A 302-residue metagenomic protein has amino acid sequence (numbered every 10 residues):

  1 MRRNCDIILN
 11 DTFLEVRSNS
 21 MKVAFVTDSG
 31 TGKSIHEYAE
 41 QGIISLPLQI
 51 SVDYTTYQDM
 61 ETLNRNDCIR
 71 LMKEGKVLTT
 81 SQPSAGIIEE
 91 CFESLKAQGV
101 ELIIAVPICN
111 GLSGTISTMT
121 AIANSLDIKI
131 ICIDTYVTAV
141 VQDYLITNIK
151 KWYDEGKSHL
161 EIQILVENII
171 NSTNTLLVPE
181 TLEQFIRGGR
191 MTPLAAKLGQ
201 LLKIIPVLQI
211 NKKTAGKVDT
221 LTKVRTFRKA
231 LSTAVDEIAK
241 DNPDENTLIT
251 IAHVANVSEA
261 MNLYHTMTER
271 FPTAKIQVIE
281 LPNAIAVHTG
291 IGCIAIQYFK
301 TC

Functional and structural regions predicted by a protein language model:
R3-F13, R17: Short, positively charged and aromatic/hydrophobic N-terminal segments
V16, A24, G30-Q49, T55 (+4 more regions): Mixed-charge interfacial surface used for oligomerization/domain docking and macromolecular partner engagement
V23-I87: N-terminal glycine-rich anion-binding loop in soluble enzyme alpha/beta folds
G75-K76, Q82-C109, S117-T118, Q163 (+1 more regions): Glycine-rich phosphate- or other oxyanion-binding loops that anchor nucleotides, phosphorylated ligands
Q82-P83, D134-Y136: Short beta->alpha junction loops
